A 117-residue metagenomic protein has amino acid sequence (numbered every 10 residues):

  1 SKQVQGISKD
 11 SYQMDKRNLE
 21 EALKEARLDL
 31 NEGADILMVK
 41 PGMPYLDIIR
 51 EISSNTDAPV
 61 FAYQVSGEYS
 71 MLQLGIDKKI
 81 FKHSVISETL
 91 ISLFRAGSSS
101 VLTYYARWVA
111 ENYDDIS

Functional and structural regions predicted by a protein language model:
S1-S117: Alpha/beta enzyme core
